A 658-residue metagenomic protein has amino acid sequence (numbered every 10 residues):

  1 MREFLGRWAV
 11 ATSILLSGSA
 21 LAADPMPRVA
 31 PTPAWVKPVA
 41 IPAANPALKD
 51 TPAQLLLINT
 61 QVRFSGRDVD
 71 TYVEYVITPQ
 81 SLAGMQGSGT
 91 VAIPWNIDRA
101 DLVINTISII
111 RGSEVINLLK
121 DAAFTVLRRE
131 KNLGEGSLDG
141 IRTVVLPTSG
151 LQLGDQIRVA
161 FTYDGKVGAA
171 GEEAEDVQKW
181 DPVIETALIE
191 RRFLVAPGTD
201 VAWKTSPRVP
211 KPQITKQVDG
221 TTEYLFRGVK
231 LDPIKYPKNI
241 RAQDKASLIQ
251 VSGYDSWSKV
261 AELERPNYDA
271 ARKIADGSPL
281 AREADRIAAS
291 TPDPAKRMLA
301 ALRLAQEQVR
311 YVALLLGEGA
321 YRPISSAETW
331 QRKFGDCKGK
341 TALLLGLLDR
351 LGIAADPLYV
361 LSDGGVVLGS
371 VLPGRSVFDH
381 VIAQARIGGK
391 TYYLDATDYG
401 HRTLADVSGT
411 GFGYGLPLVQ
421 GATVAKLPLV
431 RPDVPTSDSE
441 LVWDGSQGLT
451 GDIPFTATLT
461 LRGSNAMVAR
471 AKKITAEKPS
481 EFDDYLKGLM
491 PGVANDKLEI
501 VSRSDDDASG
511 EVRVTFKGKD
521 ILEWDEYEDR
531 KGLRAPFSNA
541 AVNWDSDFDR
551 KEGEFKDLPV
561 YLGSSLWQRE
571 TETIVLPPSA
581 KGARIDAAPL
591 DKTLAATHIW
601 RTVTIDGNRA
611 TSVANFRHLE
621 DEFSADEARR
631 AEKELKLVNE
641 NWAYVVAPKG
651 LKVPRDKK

Functional and structural regions predicted by a protein language model:
M1-F4: N-terminal secretory signal peptides that target proteins for export/translocation
W8-S19: Bacterial N-terminal signal peptides
A23-K658: A sensor for short, sequence-defined functional sites
